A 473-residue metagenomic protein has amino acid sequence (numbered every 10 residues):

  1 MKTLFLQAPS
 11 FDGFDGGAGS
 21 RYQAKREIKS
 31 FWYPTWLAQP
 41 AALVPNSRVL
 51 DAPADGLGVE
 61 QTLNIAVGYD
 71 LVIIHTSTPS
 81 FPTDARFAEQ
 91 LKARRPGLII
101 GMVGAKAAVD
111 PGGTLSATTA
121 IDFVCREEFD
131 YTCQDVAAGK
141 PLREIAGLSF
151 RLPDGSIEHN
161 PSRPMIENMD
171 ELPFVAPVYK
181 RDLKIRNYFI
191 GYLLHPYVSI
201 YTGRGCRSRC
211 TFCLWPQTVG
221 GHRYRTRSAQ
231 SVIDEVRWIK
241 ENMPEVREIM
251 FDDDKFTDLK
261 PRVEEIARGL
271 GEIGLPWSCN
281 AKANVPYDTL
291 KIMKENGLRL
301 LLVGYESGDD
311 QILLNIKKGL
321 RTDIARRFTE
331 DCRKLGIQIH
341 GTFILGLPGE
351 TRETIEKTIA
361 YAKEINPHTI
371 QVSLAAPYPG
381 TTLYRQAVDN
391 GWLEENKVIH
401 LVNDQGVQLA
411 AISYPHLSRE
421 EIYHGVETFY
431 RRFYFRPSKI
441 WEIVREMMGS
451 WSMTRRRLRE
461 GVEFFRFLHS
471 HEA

Functional and structural regions predicted by a protein language model:
M1, L142-I145, R151-S199: N-terminal [4Fe-4S]-dependent radical SAM core
M1-F5, R26, N46, D70-L71 (+2 more regions): Radical SAM enzyme core and accessory elements
M1-S30: Short glycine-rich His-centered loop
S10-G19, P111, S208, Q311 (+4 more regions): Flexible glycine/acidic-rich beta-alpha junction loops that bind and position SAM and/or redox cofactors in anaerobic
W36, P40-N168, L374-A376, G380: Glycine-rich beta-alpha loop elements in corrinoid/cobalamin-binding modules across cobalamin-dependent enzymes
A38, P53, G104, D252-D258 (+3 more regions): Short, solvent-exposed turn/loop segments enriched in Gly/Ser/Thr/Pro and often Arg
G113-Y131, E295-L302, K357-V372: Structural recognition of alpha->loop->beta junctions
V175-T342, L347, R352, A360: Radical SAM [4Fe-4S] cluster-binding motif and immediate context
